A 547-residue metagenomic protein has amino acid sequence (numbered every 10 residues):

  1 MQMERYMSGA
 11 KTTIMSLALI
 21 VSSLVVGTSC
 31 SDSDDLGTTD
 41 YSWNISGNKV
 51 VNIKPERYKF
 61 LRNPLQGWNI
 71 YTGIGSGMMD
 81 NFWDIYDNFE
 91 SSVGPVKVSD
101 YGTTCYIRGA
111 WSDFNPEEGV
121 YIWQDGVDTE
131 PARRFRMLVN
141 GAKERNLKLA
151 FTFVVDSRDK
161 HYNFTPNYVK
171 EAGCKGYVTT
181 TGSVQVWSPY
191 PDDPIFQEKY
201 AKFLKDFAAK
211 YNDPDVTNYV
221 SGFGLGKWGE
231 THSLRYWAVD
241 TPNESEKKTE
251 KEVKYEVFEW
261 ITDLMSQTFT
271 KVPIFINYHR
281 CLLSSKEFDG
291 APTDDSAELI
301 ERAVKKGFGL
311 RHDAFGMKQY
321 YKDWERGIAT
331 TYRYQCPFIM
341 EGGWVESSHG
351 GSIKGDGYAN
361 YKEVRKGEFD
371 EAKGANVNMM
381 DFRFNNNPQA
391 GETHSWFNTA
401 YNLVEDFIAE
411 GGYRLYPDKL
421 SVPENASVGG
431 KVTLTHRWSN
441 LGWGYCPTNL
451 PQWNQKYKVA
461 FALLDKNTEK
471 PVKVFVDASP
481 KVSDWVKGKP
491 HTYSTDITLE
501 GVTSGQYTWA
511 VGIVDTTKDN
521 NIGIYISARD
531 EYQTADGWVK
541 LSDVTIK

Functional and structural regions predicted by a protein language model:
Q2-M15: Bacterial N-terminal signal peptides that target proteins for export
I20-G47: Bacterial Sec-dependent N-terminal signal peptides
S42-F89, K143, Y219-E230, L234-Q389: Catalytic-core regions of glycoside hydrolase
G94-T179, K254-P273: Aromatic-lined substrate-binding rim segments of carbohydrate-active enzymes
C105, F207, V220, H436 (+1 more regions): Conserved, mostly hydrophobic/aromatic
G176-P242, K247: Active-site groove signature of glycoside hydrolases
R365-V422: Catalytic cores of secreted or luminal carbohydrate-active enzymes
A409-K547: Extracellular/luminal regions of secreted and cell-surface proteins that mediate adhesion/ECM remodeling
